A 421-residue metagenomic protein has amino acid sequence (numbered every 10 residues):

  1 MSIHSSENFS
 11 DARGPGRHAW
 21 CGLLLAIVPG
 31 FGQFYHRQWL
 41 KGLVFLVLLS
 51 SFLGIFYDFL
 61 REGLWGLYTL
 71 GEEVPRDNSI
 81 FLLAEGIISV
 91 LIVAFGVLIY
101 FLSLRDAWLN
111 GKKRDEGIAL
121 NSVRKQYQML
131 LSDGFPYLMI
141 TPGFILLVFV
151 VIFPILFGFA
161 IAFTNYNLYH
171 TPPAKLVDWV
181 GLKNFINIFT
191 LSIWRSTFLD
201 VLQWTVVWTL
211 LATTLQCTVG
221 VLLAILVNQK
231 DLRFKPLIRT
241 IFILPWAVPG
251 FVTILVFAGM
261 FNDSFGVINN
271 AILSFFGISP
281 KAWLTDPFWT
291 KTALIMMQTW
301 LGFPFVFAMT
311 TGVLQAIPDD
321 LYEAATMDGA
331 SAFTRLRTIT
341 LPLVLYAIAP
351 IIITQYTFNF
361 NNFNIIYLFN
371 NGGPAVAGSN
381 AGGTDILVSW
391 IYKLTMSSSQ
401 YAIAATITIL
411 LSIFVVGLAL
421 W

Functional and structural regions predicted by a protein language model:
M1-L24, W39, I272-L273, I278 (+4 more regions): Hydrophobic, helix-prone linear segments
S2-A12, A19-C21, I27-P29, Y35 (+5 more regions): N-terminal signal-anchor/first transmembrane alpha helix
N8-S10, F45-L64, P172-V177: Alpha-helical transmembrane segments of integral membrane proteins, especially early/N-terminal helices
P29-G30, G382: A conserved catalytic-core signature of glycosyltransferases
Q33-F34, T395: Hydrophobic side-chain positions on well-ordered alpha-helices, corresponding to helix-helix packing/interface faces
K41-L43, A404-A405: Solenoid-repeat scaffolds in large eukaryotic assemblies
F59-G66, F135-W421: A structural signal for multi-pass alpha-helical bundles of membrane permease subunits that mediate small-molecule
L70-I92, T190-Q203, P287: Membrane-interface segments at the starts/ends of alpha-helical transmembrane spans
